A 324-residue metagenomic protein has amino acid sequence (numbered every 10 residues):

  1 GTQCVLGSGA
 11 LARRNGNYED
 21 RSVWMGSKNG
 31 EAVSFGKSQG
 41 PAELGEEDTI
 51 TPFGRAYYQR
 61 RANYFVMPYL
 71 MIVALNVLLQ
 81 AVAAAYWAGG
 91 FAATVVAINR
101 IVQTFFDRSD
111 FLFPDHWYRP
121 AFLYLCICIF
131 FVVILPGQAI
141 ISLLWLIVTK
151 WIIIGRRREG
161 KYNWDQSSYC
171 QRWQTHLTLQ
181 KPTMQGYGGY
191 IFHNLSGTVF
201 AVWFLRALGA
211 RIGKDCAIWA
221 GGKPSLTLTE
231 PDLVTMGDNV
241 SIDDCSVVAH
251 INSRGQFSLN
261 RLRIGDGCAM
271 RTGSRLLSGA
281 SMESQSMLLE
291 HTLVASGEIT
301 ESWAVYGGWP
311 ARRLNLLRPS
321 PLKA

Functional and structural regions predicted by a protein language model:
G1-M67, L78, P231-A324: Glycine-rich hexapeptide-repeat left-handed beta-helix
R21-A210, E301-A324: Terminal amphipathic alpha-helical/low-complexity segments used for targeting or macromolecular assembly
W151, R156-W164, Y169, L177-G267 (+3 more regions): Left-handed beta-helix
